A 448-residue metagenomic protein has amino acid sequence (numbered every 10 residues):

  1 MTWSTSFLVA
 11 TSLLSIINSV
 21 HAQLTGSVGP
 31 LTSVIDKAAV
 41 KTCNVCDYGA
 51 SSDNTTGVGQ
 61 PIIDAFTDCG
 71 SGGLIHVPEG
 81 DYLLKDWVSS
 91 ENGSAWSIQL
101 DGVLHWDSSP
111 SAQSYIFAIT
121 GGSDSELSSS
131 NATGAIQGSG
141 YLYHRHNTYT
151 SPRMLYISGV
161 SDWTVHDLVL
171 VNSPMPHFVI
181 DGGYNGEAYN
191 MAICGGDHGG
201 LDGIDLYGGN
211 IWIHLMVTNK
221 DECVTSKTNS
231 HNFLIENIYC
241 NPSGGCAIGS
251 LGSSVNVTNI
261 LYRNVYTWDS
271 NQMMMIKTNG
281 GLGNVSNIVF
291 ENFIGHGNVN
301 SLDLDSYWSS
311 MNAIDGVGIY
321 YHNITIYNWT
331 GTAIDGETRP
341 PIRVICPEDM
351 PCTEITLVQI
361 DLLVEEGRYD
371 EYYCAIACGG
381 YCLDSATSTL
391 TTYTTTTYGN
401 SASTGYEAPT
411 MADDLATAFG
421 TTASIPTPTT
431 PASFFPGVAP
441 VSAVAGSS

Functional and structural regions predicted by a protein language model:
T2-F7, L13-S448: Extracellular/periplasmic carbohydrate-active domains that bind, remodel, or depolymerize complex polysaccharides
